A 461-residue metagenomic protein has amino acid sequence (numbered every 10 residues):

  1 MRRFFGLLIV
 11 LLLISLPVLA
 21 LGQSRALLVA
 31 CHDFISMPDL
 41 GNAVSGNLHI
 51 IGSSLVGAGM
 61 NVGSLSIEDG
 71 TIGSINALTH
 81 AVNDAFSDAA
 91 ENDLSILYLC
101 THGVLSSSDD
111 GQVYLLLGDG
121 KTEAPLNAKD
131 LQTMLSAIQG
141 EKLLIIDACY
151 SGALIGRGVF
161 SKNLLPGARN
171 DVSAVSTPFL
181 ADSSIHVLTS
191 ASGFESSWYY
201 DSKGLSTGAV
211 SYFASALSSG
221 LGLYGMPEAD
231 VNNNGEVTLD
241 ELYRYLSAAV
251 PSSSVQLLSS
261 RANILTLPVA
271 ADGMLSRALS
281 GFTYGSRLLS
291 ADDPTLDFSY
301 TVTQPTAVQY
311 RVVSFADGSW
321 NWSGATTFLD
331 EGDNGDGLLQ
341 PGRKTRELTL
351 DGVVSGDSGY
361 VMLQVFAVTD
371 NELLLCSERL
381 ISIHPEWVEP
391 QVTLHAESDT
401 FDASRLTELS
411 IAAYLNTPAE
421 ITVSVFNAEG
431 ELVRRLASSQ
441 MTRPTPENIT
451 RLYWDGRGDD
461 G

Functional and structural regions predicted by a protein language model:
F4, L13, P17-V113, V269-R277: Boundary/activation segment at the start of structured domains
A30, H49-G52, K142-S254: Active-site-proximal C-terminal subdomain of hydrolase catalytic domains
T79-C100, V104-V159: Caspase-like (clan CD) cysteine peptidase catalytic core
S206, A229-L239, R287-T295, G318 (+6 more regions): Acidic, glycine-anchored loop motifs typical of Ca2+
P268-L296, E378-L406: Short, compositionally biased P/S/T/A/G/V-rich stretches that sit at domain boundaries
L296-V302, E408-L415, W454: Aromatic/hydrophobic beta-strand junction motif of beta-rich domains
W320-G359, L432-G461: Glycine-centered tight-turn motifs at strand-turn-strand junctions
F426-E431: Short, glycine-anchored, charge-dense loop/turn motifs used at functional sites
